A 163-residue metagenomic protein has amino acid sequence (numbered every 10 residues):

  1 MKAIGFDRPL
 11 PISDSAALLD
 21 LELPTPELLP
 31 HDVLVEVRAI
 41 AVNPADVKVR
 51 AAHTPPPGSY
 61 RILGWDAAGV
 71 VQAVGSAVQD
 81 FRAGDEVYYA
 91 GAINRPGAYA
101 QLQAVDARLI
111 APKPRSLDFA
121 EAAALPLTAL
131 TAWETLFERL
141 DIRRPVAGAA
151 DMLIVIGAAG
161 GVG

Functional and structural regions predicted by a protein language model:
M1-I4: Short structural boundary motif marking the start of a folded domain
L10-L18, P30, P44-A45: Short N-terminal binding/cap micro-motifs at the start of the first secondary-structure element
S13-P24, H53: Short glycine/threonine/proline-enriched tight-turn/helix- or strand-capping micro-motif at secondary-structure
D20, T25, A68-V70, L102-A104 (+1 more regions): Conserved hydrophobic/aromatic beta-strand scaffold that supports enzyme active sites
P24-A41, A51-N94: Glycine-rich beta-strand-centered segment in the early N-terminal region that forms part of a ligand/cofactor-binding
L34, L153-I154: Conserved beta-strand elements of the Class I
A90-L153: NAD(P)H dinucleotide-binding glycine-rich loop of Rossmann-like/cofactor-binding domains, especially the beta1-alpha1
A129-L130, G157-G163: Glycine-rich NAD(P) Rossmann-fold beta1-alpha1 loop
